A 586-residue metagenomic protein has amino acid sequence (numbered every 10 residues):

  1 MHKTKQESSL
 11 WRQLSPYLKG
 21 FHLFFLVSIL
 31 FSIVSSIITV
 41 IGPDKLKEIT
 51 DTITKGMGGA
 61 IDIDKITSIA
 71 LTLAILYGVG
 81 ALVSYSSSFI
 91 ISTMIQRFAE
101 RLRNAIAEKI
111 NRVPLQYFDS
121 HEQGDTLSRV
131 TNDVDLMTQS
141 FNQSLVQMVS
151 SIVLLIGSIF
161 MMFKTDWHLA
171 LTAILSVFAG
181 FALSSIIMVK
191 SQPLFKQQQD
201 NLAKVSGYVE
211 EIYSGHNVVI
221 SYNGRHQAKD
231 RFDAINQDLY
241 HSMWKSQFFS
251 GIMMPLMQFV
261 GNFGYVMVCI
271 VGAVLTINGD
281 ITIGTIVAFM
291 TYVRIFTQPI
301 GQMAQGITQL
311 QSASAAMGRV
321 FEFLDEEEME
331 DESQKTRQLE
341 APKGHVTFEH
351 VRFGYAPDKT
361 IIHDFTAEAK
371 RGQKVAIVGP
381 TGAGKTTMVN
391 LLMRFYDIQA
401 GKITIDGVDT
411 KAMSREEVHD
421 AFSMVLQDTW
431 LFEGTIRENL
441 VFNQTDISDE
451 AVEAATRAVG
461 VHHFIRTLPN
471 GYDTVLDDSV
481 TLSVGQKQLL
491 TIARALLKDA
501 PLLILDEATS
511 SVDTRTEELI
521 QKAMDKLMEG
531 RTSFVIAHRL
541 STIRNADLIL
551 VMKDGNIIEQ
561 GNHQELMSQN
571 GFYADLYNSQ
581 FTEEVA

Functional and structural regions predicted by a protein language model:
G20, L115-Q116, V134-F141, L145 (+6 more regions): An intracellular "coupling" helix at the cytosolic face of ABC transporter transmembrane type-1 domains
F25-S86, F163-H168, G279-I283: Transmembrane helix-loop-helix hairpins at lipid-water interfaces of multipass membrane proteins, especially the type-1
F31, I37, L76-I95, V146-V153 (+6 more regions): Alpha-helical transmembrane segments of multi-pass membrane proteins
K55-M57, D62-D64, M161-L175, K245 (+2 more regions): Helix-loop-helix
L71, V83, T131-S176, I252 (+2 more regions): Hydrophobic alpha-helical transmembrane segments of ABC transporter permease domains
I91-I95, N111-L155, S214: Juxtamembrane loop-to-helix connectors within ABC transporter transmembrane domains
E332-S333, L339-A586: ABC-type nucleotide-binding domain
